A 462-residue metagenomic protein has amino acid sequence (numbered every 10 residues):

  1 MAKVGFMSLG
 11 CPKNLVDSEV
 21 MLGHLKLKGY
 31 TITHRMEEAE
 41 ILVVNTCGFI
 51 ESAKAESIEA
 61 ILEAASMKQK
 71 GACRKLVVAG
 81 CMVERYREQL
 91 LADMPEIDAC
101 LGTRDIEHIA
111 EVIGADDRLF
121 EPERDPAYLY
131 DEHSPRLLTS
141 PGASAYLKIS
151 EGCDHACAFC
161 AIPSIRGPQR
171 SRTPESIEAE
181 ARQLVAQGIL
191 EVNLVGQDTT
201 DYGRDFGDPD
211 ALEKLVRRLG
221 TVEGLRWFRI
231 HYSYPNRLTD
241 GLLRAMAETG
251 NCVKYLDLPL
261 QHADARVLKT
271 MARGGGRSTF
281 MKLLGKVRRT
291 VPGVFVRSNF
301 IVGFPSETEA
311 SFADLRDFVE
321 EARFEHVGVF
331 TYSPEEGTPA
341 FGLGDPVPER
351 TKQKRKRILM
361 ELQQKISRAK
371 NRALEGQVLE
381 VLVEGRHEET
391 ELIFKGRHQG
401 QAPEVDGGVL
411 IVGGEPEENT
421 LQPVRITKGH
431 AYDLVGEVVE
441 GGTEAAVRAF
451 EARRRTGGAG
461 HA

Functional and structural regions predicted by a protein language model:
M1-Y202, G241, C252, L256 (+7 more regions): Proteins enriched for Cys/Gly/acidic motifs involved in redox and nucleic-acid/cofactor modification
L9, A156, C160-G167, W227-N236 (+4 more regions): Conserved strand-turn element in the central/C-terminal portion of the radical SAM core barrel that lines
G48-A53, I189-K214, R218-V222, Y234-G241 (+2 more regions): Conserved glycine-rich "GG(E/T)P / GGGxP" loop and the immediately following alpha-helix in the radical SAM core
D98, L190, R226, E325 (+3 more regions): Short acidic/polar active-site loop segments enriched in Thr and Asp
C157, I177, L194, I230 (+7 more regions): Conserved, mostly hydrophobic/aromatic
A186, E213-K214, R218-V222, W227-F228 (+1 more regions): Radical SAM/AdoMet-radical enzyme domain recognition
G207-G220, D240-K254, E307-F324, E349-K354 (+1 more regions): Short, electropositive alpha-helical surface patch
G342-A462: Terminal RNA-binding accessory module
